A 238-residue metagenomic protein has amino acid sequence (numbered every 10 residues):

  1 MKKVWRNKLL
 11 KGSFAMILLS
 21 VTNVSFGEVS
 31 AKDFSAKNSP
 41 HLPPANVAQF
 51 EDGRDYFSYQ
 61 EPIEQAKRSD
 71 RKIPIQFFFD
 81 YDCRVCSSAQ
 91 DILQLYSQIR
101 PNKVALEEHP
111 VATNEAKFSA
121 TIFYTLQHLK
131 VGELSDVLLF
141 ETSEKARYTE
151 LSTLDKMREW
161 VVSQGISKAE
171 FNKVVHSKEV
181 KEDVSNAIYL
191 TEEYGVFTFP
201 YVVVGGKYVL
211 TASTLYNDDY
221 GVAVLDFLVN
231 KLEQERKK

Functional and structural regions predicted by a protein language model:
K3-V4, K11, I17-E115, I188 (+2 more regions): Extracytoplasmic thiol/disulfide redox context detector
A66-S69, A112, E144, M157-W160 (+2 more regions): N-proximal short alpha-helices
I73-I75, P101-K103, L134-L138, G165-K168 (+1 more regions): A short alpha-helix capping/helix-coil boundary motif
Y81-R158: Structural alpha/beta surface segment adjacent to cysteine/selenocysteine redox centers across thiol/disulfide enzymes
D82, S97-R100, L126-K130, S143-R147 (+5 more regions): Sec/Tat-exported extracytoplasmic proteins
I166-K238: C-terminal cap of thioredoxin/glutaredoxin-like
